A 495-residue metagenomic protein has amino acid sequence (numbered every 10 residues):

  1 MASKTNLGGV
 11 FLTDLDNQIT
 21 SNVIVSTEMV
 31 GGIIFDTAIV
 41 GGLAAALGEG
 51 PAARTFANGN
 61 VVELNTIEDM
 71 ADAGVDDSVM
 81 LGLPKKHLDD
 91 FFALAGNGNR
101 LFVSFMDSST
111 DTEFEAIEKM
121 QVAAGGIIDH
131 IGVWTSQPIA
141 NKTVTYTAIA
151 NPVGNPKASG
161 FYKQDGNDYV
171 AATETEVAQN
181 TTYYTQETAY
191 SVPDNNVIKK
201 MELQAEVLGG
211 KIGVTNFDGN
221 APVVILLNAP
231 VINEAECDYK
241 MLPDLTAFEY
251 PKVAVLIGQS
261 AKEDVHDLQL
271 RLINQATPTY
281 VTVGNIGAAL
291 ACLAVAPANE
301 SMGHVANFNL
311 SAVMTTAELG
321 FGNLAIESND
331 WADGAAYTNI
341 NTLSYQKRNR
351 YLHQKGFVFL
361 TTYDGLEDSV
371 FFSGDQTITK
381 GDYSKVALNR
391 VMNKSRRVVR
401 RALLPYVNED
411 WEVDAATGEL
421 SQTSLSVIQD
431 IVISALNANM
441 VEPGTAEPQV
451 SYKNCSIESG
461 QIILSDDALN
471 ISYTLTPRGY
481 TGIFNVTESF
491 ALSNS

Functional and structural regions predicted by a protein language model:
M1-D168, T173-D264: Small-residue-rich
A44-A45, P297-V427, S472-S495: Long, contiguous, structured domain-core segments that constitute the functional module of a protein
M80, P84-H87, V391, I428 (+1 more regions): Alpha-helical structural motif
A95-N99, F359, A402, Y406 (+3 more regions): Short secondary-structure junctions and interdomain/linker hinges
M106, E447-S495: Compositionally biased, low-complexity/repeat regions
G154-A158, K355, L469: A short, compositionally biased
L226, I232-A235, M241-A298, G303 (+1 more regions): Long, hydrophobic alpha/beta structural blocks
S421-N454: C-terminal hydrophobic structural anchor segments that stabilize assembly/packing rather than catalytic chemistry
